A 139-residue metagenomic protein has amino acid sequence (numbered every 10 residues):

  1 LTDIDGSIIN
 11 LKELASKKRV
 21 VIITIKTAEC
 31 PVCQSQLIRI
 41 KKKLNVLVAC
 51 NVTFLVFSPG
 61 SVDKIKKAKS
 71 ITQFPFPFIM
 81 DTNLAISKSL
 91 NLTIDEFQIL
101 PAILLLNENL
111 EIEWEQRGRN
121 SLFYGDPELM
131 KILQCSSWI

Functional and structural regions predicted by a protein language model:
L1-E13, S35, K131: N-terminal "domain-start" segment that seeds a small globular fold
T2, P77-D81: Short acidic-hydrophobic, aromatic-tinged amphipathic segments that line or gate anion-handling sites
L11-I40: Short active-site neighborhood of thiol/selenol oxidoreductases, capturing the structured segment around
S35-T72, I86-S87: Structural microenvironment flanking redox-active thiols in thiol-disulfide oxidoreductases
Q73-F76, I94-L104: Structural micro-motif
L100-I139: Thiol-/selenol-based redox modules, centered on thioredoxin-like and closely related oxidoreductase domains
